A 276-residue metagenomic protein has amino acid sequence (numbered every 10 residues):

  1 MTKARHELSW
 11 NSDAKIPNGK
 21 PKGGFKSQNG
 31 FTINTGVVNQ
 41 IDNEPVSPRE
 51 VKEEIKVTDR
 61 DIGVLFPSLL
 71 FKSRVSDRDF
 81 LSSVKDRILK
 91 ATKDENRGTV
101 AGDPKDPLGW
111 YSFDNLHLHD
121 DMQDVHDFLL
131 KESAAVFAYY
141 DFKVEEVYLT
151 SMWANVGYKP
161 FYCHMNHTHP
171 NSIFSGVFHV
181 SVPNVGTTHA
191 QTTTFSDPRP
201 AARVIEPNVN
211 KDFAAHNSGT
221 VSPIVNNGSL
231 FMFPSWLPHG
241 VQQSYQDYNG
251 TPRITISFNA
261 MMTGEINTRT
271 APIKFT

Functional and structural regions predicted by a protein language model:
T2-T35: Arg/Lys-rich, low-complexity, intrinsically disordered basic segments
N39-F142, F161-C163: Non-heme Fe(II)/2-oxoglutarate
F71, T150-M152, F174-G176, I254-F258: Hydrophobic residues positioned within well-ordered beta-strands of beta-sheet architectures
R78, P183, P200, L237-H239 (+1 more regions): Short, solvent-exposed loop/turn segments at secondary-structure junctions
D120-T150, Y158-I173, V180-T188, I273: Active-site region of the double-stranded beta-helix
L149, T188-A190, T251-T255: Short edge beta-strand segments in beta-sheet-rich domains
A154-M232, I266-R269: Catalytic core of non-heme Fe(II) oxygenases with the double-stranded beta-helix
D212-T276: Catalytic core of Fe(II)/2-oxoglutarate
